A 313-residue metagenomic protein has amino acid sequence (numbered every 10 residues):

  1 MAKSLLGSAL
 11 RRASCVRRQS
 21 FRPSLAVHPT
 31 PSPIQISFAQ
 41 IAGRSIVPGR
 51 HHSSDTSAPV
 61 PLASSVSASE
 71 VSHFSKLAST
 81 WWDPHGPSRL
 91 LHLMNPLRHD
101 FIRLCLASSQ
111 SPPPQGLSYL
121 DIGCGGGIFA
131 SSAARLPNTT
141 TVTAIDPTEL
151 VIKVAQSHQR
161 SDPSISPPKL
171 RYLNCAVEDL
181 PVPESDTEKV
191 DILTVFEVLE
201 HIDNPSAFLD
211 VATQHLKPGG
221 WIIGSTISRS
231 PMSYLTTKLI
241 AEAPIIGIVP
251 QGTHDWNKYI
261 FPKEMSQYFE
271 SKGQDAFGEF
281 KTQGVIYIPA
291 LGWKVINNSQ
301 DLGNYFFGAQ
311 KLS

Functional and structural regions predicted by a protein language model:
A42-S88: N-terminal, positively charged/glycine-rich alpha-helical extensions of SAM-dependent methyltransferases
L93-Q115, S132: Conserved alpha-helix/loop element of class I SAM-dependent methyltransferases that forms part of the SAM/SAH-binding
Q115-G123: Conserved class I S-adenosyl-L-methionine
L120, I128-L180: Class I SAM-dependent methyltransferase SAM/SAH-binding core
T194: A conserved beta-strand element that flanks and buttresses the S-adenosyl-L-methionine
A207-P218: A short glycine-rich, Lys/Arg-flanked "PGG" loop and its adjoining helix->strand segment in the class I
W221-I246: Conserved class I S-adenosyl-L-methionine
I246-E264: Acceptor-substrate binding/catalytic loop of class I
